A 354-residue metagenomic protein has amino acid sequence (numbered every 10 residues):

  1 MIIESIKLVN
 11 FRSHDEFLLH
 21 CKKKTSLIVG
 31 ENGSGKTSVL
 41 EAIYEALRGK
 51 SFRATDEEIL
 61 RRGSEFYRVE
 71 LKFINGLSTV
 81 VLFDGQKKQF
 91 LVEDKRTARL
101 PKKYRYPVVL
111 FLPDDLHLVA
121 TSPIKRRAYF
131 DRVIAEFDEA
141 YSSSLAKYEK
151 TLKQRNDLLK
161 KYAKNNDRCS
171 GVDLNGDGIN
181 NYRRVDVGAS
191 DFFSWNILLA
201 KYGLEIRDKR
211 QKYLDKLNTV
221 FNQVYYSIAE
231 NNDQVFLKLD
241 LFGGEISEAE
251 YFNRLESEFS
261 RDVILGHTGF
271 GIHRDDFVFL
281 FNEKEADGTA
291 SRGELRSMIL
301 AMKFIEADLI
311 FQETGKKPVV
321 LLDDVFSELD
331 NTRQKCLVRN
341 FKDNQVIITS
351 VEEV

Functional and structural regions predicted by a protein language model:
M1-E31, R168-V319, E328, T332 (+3 more regions): Conserved NTPase motor "head" modules and their coupling/switch loops across ABC/AAA+ ATPases, GTPases, and GHKL ATPases
L27, Q89, V108, V319-V320: Hydrophobic "anchor" residues on beta-strands that sit immediately upstream of conserved functional sites
K36: Conserved lysine of the Walker
E45-K125, Y129-Y141, N218, N222-Y226 (+2 more regions): Nucleotide-state sensing region of NTPase/ATPase domains
P101-R105, L112-G178, Y182-K201: A conserved P-loop NTPase coupling/switch region
D323-V325: Walker B catalytic acidic pair
I348-S350: Conserved helicase ATPase motor motifs in RecA-like P-loop NTPase domains
